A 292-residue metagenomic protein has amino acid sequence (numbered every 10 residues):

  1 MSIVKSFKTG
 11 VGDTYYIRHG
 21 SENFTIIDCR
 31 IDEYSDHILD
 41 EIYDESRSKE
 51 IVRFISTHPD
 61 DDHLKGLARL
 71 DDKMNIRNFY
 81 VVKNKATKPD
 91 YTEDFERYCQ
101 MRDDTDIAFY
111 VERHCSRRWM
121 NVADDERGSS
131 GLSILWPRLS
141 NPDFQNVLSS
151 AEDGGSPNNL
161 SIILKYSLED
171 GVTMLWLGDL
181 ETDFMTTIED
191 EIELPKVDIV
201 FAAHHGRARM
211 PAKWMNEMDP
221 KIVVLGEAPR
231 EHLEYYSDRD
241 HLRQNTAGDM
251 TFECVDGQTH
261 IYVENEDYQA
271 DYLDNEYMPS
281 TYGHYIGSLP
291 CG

Functional and structural regions predicted by a protein language model:
M1-K49, E112-P195, T251-G292: Core dinuclear metal-dependent hydrolase active-site scaffold
V4-S6, F109, D240-R243: Conserved beta-strand scaffold positions in the cores of enzyme catalytic domains, especially in NTP/NDP-utilizing
V11, D32-Y34, P59-K65, K85-P89 (+5 more regions): Active-site environment of divalent metal-dependent phosphoester hydrolases
E22-T25, E33-K85, D190-R207, D219-V223: Active-site metal-binding motif and surrounding structural segment of the metallo-beta-lactamase
I38-I42, Y91-T105, H232-H241: Short, aromatic/basic amphipathic alpha-helical patches
D90-G128: Conserved glycine-bearing catalytic or ligand-binding loops at nucleotide- and phosphate-handling centers of large
E96, E189-T251, G257-H260: Long, structured stretches of catalytic cores involved in phosphate-ester chemistry, encompassing
